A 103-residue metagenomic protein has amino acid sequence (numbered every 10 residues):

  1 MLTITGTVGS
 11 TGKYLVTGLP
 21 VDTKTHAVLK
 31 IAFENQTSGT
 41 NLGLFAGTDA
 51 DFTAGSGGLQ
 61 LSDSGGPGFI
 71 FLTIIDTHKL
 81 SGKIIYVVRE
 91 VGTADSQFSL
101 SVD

Functional and structural regions predicted by a protein language model:
L2-G6, G18, G57-L61, I74-I75: Beta-strand-rich interaction surfaces with strong enrichment in secreted/lumenal proteins
L2-T25, T37-G39, G68, T93: Surface-exposed ligand/attachment interfaces on beta-rich extracellular proteins
T3, T53-A54, I84-Y86, S99: Membrane-topology and secretion signals of cell-surface/extracellular proteins
G18-P20, D63-G82: Beta-sandwich interaction modules
K24-I31, D76-Q97: Noncatalytic modules at the cell exterior or secretory-pathway interfaces, chiefly beta-strand-rich lectin/adhesion
T37-S56, S99-V102: Short, surface-exposed beta-strand/strand-loop-strand elements in extracellular ectodomains
A50-F69: Extracellular beta-sheet repeat scaffolds used for adhesion and glycan interaction
